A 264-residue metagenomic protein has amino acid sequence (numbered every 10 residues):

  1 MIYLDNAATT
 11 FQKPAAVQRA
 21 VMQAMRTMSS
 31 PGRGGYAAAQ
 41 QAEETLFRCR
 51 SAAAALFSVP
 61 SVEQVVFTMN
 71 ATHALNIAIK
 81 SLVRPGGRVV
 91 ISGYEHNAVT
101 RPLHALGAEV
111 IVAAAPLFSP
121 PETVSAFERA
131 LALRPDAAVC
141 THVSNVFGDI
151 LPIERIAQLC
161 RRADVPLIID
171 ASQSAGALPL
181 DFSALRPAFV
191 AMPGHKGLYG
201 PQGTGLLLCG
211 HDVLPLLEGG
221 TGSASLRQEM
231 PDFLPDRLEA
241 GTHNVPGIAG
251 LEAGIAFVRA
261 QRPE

Functional and structural regions predicted by a protein language model:
M1-E264: Pyridoxal 5′-phosphate
